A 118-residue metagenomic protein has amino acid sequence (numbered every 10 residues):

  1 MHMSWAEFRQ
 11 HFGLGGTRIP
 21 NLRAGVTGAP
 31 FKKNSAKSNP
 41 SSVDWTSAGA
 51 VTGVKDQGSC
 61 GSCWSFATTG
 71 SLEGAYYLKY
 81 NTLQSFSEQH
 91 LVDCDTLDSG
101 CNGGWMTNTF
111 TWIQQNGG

Functional and structural regions predicted by a protein language model:
M1-G118: Catalytic-core signature of thiol
